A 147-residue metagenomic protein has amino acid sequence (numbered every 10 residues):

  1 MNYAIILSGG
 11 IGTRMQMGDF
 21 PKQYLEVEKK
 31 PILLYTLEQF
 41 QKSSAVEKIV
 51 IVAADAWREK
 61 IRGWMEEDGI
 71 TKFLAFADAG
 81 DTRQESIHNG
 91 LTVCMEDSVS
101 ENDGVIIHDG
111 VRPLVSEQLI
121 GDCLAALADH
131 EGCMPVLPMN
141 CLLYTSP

Functional and structural regions predicted by a protein language model:
N2-A56: N-terminal glycine-rich phosphate-binding loop and ensuing alpha1 helix
A4-I6, I51, I107, G132-P135: Structural beta-sheet core signal
L34-N102: Conserved N-terminal catalytic core of the sugar/cofactor nucleotidyltransferase
V99-V111: Short beta-strand-to-loop acidic/aromatic patch adjacent to the donor-nucleotide binding site
Q118-L137: Conserved donor-nucleotide/metal-binding helix-loop-beta segment in metal-dependent transferases, i.e., the alpha-helix
Y144-P147: Conserved small/polar residues in nucleotide/adenosyl-binding loops
